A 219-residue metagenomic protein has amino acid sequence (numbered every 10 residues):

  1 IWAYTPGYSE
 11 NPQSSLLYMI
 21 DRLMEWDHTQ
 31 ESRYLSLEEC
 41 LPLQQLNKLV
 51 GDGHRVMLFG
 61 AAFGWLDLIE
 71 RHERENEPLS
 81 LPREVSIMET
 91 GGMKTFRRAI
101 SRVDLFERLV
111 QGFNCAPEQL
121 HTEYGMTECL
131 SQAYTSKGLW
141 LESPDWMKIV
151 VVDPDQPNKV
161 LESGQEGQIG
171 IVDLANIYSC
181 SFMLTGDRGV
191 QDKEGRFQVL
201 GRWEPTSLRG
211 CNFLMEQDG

Functional and structural regions predicted by a protein language model:
I1-E25: Conserved AMP-binding loop of ANL adenylate-forming enzymes
Q13, D21-G219: Active-site glycine/GP-rich loop and adjacent strand/helix microenvironment that borders small-molecule binding pockets
